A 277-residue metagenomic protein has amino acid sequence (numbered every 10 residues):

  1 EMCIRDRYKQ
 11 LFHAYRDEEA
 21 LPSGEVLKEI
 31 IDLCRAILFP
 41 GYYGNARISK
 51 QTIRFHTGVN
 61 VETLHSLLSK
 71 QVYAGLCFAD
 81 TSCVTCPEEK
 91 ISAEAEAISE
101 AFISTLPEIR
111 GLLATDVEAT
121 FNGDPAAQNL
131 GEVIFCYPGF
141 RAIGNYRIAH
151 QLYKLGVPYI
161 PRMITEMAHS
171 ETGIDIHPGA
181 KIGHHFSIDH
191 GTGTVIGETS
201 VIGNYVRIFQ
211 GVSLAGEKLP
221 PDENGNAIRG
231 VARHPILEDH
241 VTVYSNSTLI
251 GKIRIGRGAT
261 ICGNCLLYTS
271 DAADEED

Functional and structural regions predicted by a protein language model:
E1, R5-M163: Terminal amphipathic alpha-helical/low-complexity segments used for targeting or macromolecular assembly
M2-D6, Y268-D277: Conserved small/polar residues in nucleotide/adenosyl-binding loops
G41, G75, L155, S213 (+3 more regions): Generic hydrophobic alpha-helical segments
R47, T81, A126, P161 (+4 more regions): A generic "cationic amphipathic patch" detector
R147, D189, D271-E275: Acidic active-site catalytic centers that drive phospho-/nucleotidyl reactions and related ester hydrolyses
A168-S270: Structural signal for interior beta-strand "rungs" in well-ordered beta-sheet cores of soluble enzyme domains
